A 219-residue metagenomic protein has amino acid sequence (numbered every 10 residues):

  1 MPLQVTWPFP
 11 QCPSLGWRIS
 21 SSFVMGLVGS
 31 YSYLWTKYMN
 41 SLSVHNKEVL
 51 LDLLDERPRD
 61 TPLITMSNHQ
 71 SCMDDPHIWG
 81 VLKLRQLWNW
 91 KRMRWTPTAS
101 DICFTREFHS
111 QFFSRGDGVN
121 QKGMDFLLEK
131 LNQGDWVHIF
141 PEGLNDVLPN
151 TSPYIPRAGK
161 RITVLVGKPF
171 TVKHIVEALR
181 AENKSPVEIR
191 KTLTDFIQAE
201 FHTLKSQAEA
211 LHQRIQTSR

Functional and structural regions predicted by a protein language model:
M1-I64, H69-L84, W88-M93, S100 (+1 more regions): Membrane-anchoring hydrophobic helices of lipid-metabolizing enzymes
P2-S20, Q121-R219: Non-catalytic C-terminal accessory region of glycerolipid acyltransferases and related lyso-lipid remodeling enzymes
K91-R94, Q133-D135: Short glycine-/polar-rich loops that comprise or flank the Walker A/P-loop and associated switch/sensor motifs
W95-P97, V164: Hydrophobic/aromatic beta-strand patches that form the interior of the parallel beta-sheet core in alpha/beta enzyme
A99-I102, V147-P149: Short beta-alpha junction loops
